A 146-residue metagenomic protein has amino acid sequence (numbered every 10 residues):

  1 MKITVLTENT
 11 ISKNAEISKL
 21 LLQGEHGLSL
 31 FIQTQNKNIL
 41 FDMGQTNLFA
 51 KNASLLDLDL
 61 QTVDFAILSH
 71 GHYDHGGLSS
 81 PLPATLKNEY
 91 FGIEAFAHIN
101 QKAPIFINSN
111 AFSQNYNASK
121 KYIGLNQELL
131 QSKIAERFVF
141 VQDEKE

Functional and structural regions predicted by a protein language model:
M1-N36: Zn-dependent metallo-beta-lactamase
E8-T10, M43-T46, G71, S109-A111 (+1 more regions): Active-site metal-binding loops of divalent metal-dependent hydrolases
A15, S79, Y116-K120: Short acidic, glycine/serine/threonine-rich loops at helix termini
L22-Q23, K37-F65, S80-P81, K87-F91: Pre-active-site segment of Zn-dependent metallo-hydrolases
V63-D74: Metallo-beta-lactamase
Y73-P83: Active-site histidine-anchored catalytic micro-motif
F96-P104: A short helix->loop->beta-strand "cap" motif at the edges of active sites that frequently abuts
S109-E146: Metallo-beta-lactamase
